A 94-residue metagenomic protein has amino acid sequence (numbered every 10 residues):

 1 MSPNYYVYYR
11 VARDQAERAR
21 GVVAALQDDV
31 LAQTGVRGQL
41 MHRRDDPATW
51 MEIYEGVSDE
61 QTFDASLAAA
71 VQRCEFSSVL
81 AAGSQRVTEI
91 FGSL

Functional and structural regions predicted by a protein language model:
M1-V7, Q15, G21: Short N-terminal segments
P3-Y9, Q39-A68: Short, well-ordered beta-strand segments in beta-rich or mixed alpha/beta enzyme and ligand-binding folds
Q15-R37: Short amphipathic alpha-helical segments
R20-L26, F63-E75: Short amphipathic alpha-helices in soluble, non-transmembrane regions that often serve as interface/regulatory elements
R37-T49, C74-L94: Glycine-rich beta-strand-turn "strand-cap" elements at beta-sheet edges
